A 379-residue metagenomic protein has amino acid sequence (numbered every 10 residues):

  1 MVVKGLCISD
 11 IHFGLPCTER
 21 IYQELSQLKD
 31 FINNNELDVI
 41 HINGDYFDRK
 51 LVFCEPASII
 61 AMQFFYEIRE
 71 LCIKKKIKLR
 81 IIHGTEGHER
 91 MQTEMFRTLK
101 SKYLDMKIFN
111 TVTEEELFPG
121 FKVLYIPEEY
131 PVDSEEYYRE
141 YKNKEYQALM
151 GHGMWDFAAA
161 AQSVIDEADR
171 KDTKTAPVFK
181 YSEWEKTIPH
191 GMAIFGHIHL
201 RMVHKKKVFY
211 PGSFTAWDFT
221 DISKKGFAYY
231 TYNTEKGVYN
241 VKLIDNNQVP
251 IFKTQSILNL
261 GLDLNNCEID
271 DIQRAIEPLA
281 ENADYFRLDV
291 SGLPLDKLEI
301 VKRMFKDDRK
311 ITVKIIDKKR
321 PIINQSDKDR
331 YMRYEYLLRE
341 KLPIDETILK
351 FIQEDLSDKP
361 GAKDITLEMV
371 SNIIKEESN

Functional and structural regions predicted by a protein language model:
M1-I21, N143-A161: Mobile, glycine- and charge-enriched loop segments and immediately flanking short secondary-structure elements within
V2-K4, I11-E115, K186-I188: Core catalytic region of metal-dependent phosphoesterases/phosphodiesterases, especially metallo-beta-lactamase-like
D10, I40, D45, G84 (+6 more regions): Divalent metal-coordination and catalytic microenvironments
H12-P16, D48-L51, R80-T93, T113-E116 (+4 more regions): Active-site environment of divalent metal-dependent phosphoester hydrolases
C72-K75, E140-N143, W184-P189, A280: Short, conserved loop/helix-junction motifs that constitute active-site signature segments in enzyme catalytic cores
R80-P177: Conserved catalytic scaffold of divalent metal-dependent phosphoesterases
S163-V241: Conserved beta-sheet core of the metallophosphoesterase superfamily
Y232-N379: Accessory, non-catalytic peripheral segments of nucleic-acid enzymes
